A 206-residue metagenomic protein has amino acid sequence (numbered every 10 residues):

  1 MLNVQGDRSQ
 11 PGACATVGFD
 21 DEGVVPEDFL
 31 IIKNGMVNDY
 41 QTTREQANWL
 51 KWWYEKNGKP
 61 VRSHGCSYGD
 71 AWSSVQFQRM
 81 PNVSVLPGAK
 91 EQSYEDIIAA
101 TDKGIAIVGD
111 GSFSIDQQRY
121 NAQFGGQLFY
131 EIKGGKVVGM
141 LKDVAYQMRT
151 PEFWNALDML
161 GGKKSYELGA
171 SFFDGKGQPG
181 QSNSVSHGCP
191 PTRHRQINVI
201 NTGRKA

Functional and structural regions predicted by a protein language model:
M1-A206: N-terminal small-residue-enriched
